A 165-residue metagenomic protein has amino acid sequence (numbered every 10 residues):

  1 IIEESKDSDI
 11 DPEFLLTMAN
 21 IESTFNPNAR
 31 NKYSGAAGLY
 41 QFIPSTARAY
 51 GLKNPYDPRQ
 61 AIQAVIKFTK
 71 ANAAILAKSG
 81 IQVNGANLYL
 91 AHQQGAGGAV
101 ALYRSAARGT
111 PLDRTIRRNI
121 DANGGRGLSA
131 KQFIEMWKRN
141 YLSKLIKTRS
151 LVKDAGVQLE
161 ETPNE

Functional and structural regions predicted by a protein language model:
I1-G127: Catalytic glycan-binding domains that act on GlcNAc-containing polysaccharides
E3-K6, S105-E165: Extracytoplasmic and endomembrane cell-envelope/extracellular-matrix remodeling and assembly machinery
